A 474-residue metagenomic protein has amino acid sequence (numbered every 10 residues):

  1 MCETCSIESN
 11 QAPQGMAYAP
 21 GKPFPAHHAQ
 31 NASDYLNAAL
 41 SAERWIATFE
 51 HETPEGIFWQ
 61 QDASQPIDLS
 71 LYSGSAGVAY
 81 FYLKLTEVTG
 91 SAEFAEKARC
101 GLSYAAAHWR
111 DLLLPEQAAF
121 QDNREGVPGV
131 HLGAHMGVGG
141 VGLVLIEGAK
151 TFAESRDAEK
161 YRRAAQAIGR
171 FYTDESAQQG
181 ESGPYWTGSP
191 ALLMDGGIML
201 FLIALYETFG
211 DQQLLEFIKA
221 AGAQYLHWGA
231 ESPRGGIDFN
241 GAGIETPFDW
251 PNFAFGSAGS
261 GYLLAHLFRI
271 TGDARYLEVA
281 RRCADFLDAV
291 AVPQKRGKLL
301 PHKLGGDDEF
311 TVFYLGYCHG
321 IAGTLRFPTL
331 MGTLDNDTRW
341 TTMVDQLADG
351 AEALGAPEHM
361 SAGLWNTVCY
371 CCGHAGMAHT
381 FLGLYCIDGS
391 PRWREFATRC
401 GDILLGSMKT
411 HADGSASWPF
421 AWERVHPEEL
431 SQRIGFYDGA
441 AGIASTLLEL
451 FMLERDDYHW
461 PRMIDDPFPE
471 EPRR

Functional and structural regions predicted by a protein language model:
M1-R474: Glycan-recognition and catalytic cores of secretory/periplasmic carbohydrate-active enzymes
